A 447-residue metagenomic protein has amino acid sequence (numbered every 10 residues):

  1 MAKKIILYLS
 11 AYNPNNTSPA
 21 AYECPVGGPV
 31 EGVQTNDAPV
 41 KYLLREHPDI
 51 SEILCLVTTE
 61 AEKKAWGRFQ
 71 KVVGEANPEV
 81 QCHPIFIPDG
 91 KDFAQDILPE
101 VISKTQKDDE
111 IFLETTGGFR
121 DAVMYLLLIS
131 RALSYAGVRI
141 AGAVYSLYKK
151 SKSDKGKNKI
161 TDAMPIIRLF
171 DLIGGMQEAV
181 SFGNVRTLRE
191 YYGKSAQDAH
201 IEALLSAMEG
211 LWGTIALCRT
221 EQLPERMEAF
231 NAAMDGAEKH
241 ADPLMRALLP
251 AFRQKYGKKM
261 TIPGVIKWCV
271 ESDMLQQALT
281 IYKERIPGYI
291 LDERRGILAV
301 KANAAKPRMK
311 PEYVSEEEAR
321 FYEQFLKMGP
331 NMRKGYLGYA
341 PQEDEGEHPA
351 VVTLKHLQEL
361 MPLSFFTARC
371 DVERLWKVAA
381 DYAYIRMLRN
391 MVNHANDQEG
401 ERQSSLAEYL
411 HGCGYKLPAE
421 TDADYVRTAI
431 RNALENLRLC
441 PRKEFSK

Functional and structural regions predicted by a protein language model:
M1-E110, R131-K447: Long, low-complexity, Lys/Arg-enriched
A61-K63, F119-A122: Alpha-helix N-cap/loop-to-helix initiation residues
I111-G117: Short glycine-rich or small-residue beta-strand-to-loop segments that form or flank ligand, phosphate, metal/Fe-S
R120-A136: Short Gly/Thr/Asp-enriched flexible loops that form oxyanion-binding sites at enzyme active sites
